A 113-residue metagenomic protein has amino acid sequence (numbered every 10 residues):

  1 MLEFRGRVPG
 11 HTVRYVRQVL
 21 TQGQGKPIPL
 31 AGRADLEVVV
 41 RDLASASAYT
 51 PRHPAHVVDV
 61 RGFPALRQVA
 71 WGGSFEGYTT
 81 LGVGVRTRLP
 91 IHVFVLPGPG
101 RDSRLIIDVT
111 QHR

Functional and structural regions predicted by a protein language model:
M1-R113: Signal-peptide-cleaved, periplasmic/extracellular N-terminal interaction regions immediately downstream of the signal
